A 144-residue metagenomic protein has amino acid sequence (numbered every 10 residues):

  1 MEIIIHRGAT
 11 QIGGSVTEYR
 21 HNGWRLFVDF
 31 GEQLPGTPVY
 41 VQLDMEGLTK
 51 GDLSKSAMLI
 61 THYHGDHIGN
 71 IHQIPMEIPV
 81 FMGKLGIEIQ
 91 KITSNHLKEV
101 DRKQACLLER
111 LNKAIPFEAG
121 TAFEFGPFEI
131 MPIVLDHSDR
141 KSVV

Functional and structural regions predicted by a protein language model:
M1-I3, H21-L26, A122-M131: Beta-strand-turn-beta hairpins that frame and shape the catalytic cleft of phosphate-ester-processing enzymes
I3, Y19, D29, H62-Y63 (+2 more regions): Divalent metal-coordination and catalytic microenvironments
A9-G13, L135-R140: A short catalytic or substrate-binding loop motif that flags glycine-/basic-rich loops and adjacent residues that bind
Q11-G14, E18-I60, Q73, M82-L85 (+1 more regions): Pre-active-site segment of Zn-dependent metallo-hydrolases
M58-I68, V134-D139: Histidine-centered catalytic micro-motifs
G69-E77: Metal-dependent catalytic neighborhoods of phosphoester/phosphodiester hydrolases
G86, Q90-D139: Metallo-beta-lactamase
V143-V144: Conserved small/polar residues in nucleotide/adenosyl-binding loops
